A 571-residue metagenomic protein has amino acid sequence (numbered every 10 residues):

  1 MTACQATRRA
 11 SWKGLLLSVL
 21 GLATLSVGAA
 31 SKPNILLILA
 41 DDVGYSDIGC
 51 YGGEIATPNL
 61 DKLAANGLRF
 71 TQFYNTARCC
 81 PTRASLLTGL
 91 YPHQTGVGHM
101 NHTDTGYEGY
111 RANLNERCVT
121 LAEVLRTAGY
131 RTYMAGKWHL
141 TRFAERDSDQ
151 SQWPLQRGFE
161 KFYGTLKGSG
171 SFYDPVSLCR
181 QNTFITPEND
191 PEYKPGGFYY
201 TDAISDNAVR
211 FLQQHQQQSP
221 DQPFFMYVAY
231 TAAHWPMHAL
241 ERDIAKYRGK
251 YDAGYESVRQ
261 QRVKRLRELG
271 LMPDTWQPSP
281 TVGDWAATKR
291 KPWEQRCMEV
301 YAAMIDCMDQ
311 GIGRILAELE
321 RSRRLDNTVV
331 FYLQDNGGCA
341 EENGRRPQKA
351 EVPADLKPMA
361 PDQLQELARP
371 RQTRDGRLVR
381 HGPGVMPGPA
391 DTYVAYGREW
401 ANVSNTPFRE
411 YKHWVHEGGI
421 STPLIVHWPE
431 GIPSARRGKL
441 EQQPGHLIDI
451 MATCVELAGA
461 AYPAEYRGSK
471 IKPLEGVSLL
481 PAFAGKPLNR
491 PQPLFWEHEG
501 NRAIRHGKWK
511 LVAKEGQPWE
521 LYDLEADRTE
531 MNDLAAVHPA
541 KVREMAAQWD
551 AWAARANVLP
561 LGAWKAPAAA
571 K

Functional and structural regions predicted by a protein language model:
T2-L16: Bacterial N-terminal signal peptides that target proteins for export
L16, G21-A23, G28-E515, W519 (+3 more regions): Formylglycine-dependent sulfatase
